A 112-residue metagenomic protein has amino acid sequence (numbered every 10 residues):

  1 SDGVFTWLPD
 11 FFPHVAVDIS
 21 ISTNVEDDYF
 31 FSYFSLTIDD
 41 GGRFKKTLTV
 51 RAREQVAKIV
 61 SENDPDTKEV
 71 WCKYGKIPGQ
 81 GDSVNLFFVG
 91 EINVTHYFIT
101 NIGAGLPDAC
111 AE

Functional and structural regions predicted by a protein language model:
S1, T49-A52: Positively charged, hydrophobic/aromatic-enriched amphipathic segments
S1-S35, D39: N-terminal export/targeting and maturation segments
D40-V50: Short, conserved charged micro-motifs
R51-V89: Short Gly/Thr-rich strand-loop-strand
K73-E112: A short, solvent-exposed beta-edge/loop patch
